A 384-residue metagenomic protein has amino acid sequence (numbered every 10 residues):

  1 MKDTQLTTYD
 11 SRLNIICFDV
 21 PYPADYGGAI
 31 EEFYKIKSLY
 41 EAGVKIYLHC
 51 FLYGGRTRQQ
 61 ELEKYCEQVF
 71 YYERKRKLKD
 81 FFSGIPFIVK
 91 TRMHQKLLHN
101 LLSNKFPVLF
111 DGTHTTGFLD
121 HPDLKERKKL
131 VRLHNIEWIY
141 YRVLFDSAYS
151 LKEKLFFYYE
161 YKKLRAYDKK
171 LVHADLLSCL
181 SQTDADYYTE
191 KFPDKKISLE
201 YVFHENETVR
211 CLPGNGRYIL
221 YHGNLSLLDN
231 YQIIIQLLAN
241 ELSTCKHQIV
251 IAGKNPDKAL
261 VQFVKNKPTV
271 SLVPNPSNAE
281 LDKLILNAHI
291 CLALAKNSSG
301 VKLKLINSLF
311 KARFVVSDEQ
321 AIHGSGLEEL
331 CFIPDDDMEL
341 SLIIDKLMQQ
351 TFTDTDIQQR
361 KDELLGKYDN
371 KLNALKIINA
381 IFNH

Functional and structural regions predicted by a protein language model:
M1-Q68, E241-T244, F314: N-terminal subdomain of nucleotide-sugar transferases
Y34, L98-L102, E137-Y140, A148-L177: Membrane-proximal helix-turn-helix segments that form the acceptor-binding/catalytic region of lipid-linked
E67, F157-Y161, R165-V209: Donor nucleotide-sugar binding/catalytic pocket of nucleotide-sugar-dependent glycosyltransferases
R92, T351-N383: A charged, aromatic-enriched C-terminal amphipathic alpha-helix characteristic of glycosyltransferases across folds
P107-V108, L124-S147: Active-site proximal beta-strand in glycosyltransferases
L199-F263, L272-D282, L286: Conserved catalytic-core segment of nucleotide-activated headgroup transferases in glycan assembly
I285-G300, K311-R313: Acidic donor-binding loop of glycosyltransferase active sites
K304-N307, F314-D318: Short hydrophobic beta-strand element within catalytic cores of glycosyltransferases and related nucleotide-activated
